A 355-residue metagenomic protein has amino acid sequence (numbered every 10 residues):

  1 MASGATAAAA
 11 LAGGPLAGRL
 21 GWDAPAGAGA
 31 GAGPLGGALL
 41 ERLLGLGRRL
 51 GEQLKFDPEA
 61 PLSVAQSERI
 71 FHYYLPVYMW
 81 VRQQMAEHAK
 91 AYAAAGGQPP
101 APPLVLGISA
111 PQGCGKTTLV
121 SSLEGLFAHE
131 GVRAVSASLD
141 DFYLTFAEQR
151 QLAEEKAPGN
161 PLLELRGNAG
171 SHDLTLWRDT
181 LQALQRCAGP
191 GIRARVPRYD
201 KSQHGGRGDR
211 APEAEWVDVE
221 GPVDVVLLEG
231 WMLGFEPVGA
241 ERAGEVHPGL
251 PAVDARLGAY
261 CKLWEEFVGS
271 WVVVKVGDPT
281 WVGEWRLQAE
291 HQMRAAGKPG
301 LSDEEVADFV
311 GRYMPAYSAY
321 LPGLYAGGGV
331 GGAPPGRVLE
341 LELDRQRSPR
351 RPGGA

Functional and structural regions predicted by a protein language model:
S3-L43, R48, F71-Y74, V223-V225 (+1 more regions): Conserved NTP phosphate-binding and transfer environment spanning the P-loop NTPase/kinase superfamily
P61-R69, V135, F142-G208: Conserved nucleotide-sensing/catalytic segment adjacent to the nucleotide-binding pocket in NTP-handling enzymes
P61-Y92: N-terminal pre-Walker A segment at the start of P-loop NTPase domains
V105-S109: Short hydrophobic/aromatic beta-strand immediately N-terminal to the Walker A/P-loop
G113: Walker A (P-loop) phosphate-binding loop of P-loop NTPases
K116: Conserved lysine of the Walker
G125-V135: Post-Walker A helix-loop "phosphate-sensing" segment adjacent to the P-loop in P-loop NTPases
